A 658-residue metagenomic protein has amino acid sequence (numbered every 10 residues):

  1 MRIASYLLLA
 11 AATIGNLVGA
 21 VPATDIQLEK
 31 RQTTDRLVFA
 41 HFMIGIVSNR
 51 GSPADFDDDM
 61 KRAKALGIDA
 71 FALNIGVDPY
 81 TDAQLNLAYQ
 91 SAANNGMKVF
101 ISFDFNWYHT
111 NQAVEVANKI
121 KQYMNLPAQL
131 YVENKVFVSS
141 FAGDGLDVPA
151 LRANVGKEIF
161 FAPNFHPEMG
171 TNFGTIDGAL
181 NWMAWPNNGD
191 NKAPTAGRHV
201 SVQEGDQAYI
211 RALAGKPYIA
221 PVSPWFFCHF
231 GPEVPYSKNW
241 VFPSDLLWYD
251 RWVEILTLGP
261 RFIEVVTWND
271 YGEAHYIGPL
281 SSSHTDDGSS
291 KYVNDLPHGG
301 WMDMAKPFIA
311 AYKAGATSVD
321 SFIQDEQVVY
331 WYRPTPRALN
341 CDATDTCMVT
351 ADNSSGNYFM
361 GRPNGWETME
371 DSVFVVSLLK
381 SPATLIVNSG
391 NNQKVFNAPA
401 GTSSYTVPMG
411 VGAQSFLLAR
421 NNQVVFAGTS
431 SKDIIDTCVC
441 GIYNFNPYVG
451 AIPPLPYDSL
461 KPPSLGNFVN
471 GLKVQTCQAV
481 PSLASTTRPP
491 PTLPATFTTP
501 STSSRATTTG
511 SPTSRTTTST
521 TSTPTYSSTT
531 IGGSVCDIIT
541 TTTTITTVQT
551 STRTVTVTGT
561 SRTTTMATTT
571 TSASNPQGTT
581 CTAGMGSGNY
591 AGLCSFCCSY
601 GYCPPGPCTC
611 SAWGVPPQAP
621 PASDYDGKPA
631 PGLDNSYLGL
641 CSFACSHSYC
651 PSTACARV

Functional and structural regions predicted by a protein language model:
M1-I26: Fungal secretory targeting signals
V21, D25-V373, P382-A383, N388-T402 (+3 more regions): Glycan-processing catalytic domains of CAZymes
V132-E133, S389, R420, I531 (+3 more regions): Structural motif
G466-C581, G601, S648-P651: Fungal extracellular serine/threonine-rich, low-complexity, intrinsically disordered "mucin-like" regions of secreted
S572-V658: Trp/Gly-enriched beta-strand/coil motifs that build multi-repeat beta-propeller-like domains and related W-rich binding
